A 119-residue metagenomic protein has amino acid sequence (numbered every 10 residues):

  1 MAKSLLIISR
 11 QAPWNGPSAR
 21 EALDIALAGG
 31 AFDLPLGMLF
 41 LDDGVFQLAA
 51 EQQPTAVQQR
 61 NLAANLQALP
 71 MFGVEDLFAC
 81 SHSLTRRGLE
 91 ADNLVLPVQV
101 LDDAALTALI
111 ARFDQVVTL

Functional and structural regions predicted by a protein language model:
L6-R20, Q52-Q53, V57: Short, glycine-rich nucleotide/cofactor-binding loops
A19-M38: Histidine-anchored nucleotide/phosphate-binding helix
L36-D42, D76-S83: Short internal beta-strands
V45-Q47, T85-R87: Short, active-site-adjacent cap segments at secondary-structure transitions
A49-Q52, A91: Short acidic, glycine/proline-rich loop/turn micro-motifs
T55-H82: A glycine-rich helix N-cap at a beta->alpha junction
R87-T118: C-terminal structural segments of small proteins and small subunits
